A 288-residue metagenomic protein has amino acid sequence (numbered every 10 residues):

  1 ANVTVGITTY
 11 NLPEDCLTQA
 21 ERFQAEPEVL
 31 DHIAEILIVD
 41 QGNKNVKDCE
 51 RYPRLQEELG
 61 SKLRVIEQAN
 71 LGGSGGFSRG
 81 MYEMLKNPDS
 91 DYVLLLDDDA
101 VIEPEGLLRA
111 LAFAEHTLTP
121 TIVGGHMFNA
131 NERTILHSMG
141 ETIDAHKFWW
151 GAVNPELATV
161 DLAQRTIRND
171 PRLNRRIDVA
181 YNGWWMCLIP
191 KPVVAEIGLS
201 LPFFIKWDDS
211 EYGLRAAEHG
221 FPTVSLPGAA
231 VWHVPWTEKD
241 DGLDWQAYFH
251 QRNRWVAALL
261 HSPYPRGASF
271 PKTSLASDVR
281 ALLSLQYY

Functional and structural regions predicted by a protein language model:
L12-P27: Short, well-formed alpha-helical segments that are part of the catalytic scaffolds of diverse glycosyltransferases
F23-I66: Acidic donor-binding segment of Leloir-type glycosyltransferases
K86, E105-N154: Conserved donor NDP-sugar-binding/catalytic core segment of glycosyltransferases
P88-V101: Short beta-strand-to-loop acidic/aromatic patch adjacent to the donor-nucleotide binding site
N154-M186, D240: A recurrent flexible, glycine/aromatic-enriched loop bordering the glycosyltransferase active site that acts as
D178-M186, K191, A195-L214, G220-A230: Donor nucleotide-sugar recognition loop
G242-R266, Y288: Catalytic core of nucleotide-sugar-dependent glycosyltransferases
F270-Y288: Non-catalytic, C-terminal membrane-associated alpha-helical segments of glycosyltransferases
